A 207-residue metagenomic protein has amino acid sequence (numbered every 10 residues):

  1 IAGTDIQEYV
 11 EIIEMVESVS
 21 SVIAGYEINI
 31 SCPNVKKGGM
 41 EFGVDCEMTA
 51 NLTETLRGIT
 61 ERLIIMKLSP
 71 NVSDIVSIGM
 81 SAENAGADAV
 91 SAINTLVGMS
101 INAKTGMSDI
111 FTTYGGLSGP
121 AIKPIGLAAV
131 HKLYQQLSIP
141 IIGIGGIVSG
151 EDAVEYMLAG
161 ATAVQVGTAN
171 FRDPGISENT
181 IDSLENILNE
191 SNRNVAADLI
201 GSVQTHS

Functional and structural regions predicted by a protein language model:
I1-E14, I64-A89: Active-site glycine- and acidic-residue-rich loops that bind and position anionic ligands or nucleotide-like cofactors
I1-E41: Active-site beta->alpha loop and helix N-cap motifs at the rims of alpha/beta catalytic domains
I1-T4, S31-P33, K67-S73, I93-V97 (+2 more regions): Active-site beta-loop-alpha junctions enriched in small/polar residues
V19-S21, I59, A85, Q136 (+1 more regions): Structural motif
I23-E27, L63-I65, A89-S91, P140-I142 (+1 more regions): Structural preference for beta-strand elements that scaffold enzyme active sites
C32-V44, I78-Q135, I139: Glycine/Thr-rich beta-alpha phosphate-binding loop at enzyme active sites
I59-S69, Y134-I144: Short beta-strand/loop segments at the ligand-binding rim of alpha/beta enzyme cores
L117-S138, I142, V148-S207: Alpha/beta catalytic cores of nucleotide-metabolism and tRNA/nucleoside-modifying enzymes
